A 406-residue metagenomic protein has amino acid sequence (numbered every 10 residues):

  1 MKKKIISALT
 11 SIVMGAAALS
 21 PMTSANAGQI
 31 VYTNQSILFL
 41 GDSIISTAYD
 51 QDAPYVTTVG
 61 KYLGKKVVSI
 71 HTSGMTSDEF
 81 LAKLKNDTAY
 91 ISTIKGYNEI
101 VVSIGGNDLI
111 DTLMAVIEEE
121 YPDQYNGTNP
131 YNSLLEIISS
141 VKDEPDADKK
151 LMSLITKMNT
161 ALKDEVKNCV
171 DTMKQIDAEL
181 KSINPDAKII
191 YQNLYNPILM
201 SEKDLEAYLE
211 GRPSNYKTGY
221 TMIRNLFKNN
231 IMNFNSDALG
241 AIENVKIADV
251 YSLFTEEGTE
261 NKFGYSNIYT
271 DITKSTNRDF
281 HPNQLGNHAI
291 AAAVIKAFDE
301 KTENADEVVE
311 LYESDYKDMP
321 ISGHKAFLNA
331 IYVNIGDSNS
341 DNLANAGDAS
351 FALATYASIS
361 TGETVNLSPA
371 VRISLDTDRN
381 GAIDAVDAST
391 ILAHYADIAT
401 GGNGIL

Functional and structural regions predicted by a protein language model:
K2-N26: Sec-dependent N-terminal signal peptides of Gram-positive bacterial secreted proteins and lipoproteins
S20-P21, F327-L406: Cellulosome-associated attachment modules in secreted, modular CAZymes
T23-Q35, V141-E144, L406: Low-complexity, acidic Ser/Thr/Pro-rich repeat tracts that form intrinsically disordered stalk/linker regions of very
A27-E79, A89-T93: Serine-esterase "nucleophile elbow" of acetyl-processing enzymes
S36-G41, I45-S46, V67-H71, N98-S103 (+4 more regions): Structural recognition of the beta-strand scaffold that forms the well-ordered cores of secreted hydrolase catalytic
L81-D164, I190, Y195-S201: Oxyanion-hole/transition-state-stabilizing segment in secreted/luminal serine hydrolases and related acyltransferases
E165-G211: Hydrophobic, aromatic-enriched interface-forming segments
P197-I331, D376: Catalytic His-Asp segment of secreted/periplasmic serine-dependent ester chemistry enzymes
